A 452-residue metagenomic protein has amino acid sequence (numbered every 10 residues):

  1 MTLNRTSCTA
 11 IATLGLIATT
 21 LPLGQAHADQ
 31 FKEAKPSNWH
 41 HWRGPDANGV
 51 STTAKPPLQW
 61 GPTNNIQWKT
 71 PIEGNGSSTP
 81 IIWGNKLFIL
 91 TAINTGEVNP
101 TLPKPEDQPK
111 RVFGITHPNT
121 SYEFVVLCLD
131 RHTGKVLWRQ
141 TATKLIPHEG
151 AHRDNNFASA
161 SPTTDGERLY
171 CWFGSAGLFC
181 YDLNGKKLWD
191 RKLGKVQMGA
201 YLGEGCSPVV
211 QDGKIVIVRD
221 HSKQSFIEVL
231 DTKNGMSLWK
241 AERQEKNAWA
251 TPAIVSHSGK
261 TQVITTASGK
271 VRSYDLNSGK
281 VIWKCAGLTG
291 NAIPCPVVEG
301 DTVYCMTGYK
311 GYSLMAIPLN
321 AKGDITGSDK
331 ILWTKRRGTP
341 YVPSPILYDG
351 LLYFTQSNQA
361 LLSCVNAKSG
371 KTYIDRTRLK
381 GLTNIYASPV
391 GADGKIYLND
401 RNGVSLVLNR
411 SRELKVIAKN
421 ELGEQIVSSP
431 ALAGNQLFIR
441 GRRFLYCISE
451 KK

Functional and structural regions predicted by a protein language model:
M1-S7: N-terminal secretory signal peptides that target proteins for export/translocation
A10-P22: Bacterial N-terminal signal peptides
L23-K452: Noncatalytic, solvent-exposed loop/strand surfaces of beta-propeller-type extracellular/periplasmic domains
